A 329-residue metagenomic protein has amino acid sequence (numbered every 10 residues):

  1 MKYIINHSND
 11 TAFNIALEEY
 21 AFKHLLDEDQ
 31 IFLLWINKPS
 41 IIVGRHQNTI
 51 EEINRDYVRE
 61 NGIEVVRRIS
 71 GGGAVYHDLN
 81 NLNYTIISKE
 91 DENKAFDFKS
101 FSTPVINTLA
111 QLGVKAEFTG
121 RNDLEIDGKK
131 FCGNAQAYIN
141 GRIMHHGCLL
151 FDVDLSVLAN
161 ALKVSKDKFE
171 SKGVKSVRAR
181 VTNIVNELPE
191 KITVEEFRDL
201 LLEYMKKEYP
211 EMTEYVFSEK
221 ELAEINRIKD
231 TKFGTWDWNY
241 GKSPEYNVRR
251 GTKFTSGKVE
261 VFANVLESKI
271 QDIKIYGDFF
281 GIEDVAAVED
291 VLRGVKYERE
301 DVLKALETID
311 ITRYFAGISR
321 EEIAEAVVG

Functional and structural regions predicted by a protein language model:
M1-F96: N-terminal lobe of the biotin/lipoate ligase/transferase fold
L79-N122: Contiguous, small/hydrophobic- and glycine-enriched helical/loop subdomains that border and often "cap" functional
G113-R121, Y209-L222, R299-L303, F315: Flexible, glycine/charged-enriched surface loops at secondary-structure junctions
V114-A179: Internal, well-ordered alpha/beta segment that forms a basic, Gly-enriched binding/recognition surface
A135-Q136, L149, T252, V259-G277: Short beta-strand elements
V157-A159, K168-Y215: A conserved active-site cap/scaffold subdomain adjacent to cofactor or substrate pockets
I184, K269-G329: Active-site- and interface-proximal helix/loop "cap" or "latch" segments in soluble metabolic and energy-transducing
A223-L266: Structured beta-strand/loop patches that form or line metal/cofactor-binding pockets in enzymes
